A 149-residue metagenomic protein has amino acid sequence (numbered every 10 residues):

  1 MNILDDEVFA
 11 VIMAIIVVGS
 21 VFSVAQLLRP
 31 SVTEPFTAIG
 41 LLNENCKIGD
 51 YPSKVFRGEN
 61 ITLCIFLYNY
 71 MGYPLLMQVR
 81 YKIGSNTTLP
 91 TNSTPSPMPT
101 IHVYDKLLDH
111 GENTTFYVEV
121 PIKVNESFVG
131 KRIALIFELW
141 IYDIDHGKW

Functional and structural regions predicted by a protein language model:
M1-S31: Secretory targeting signatures
A38-D50, I83-T100, I144-G147: Short aromatic-acidic-glycine turn motif
R57-L63: Short, solvent-exposed loop/turn segments enriched in Ser/Thr/Gly
I61, T114-F116, I133: Hydrophobic core residues within well-ordered beta-strands of beta-rich domains
L67-M71: Asparagine-centered strand-capping/turn motif at beta-strand->loop junctions
G72-T88: Short acidic, flexible loop segments centered on an aromatic residue
P74-L75, V124-I136, G147: Short glycine/proline/serine/threonine-rich loop/turn segments at secondary-structure transition edges
S93-S127: Intrinsically disordered, low-complexity Pro/Gly/Ser/Thr-rich segments with frequent PxxP/GP/PP motifs and embedded
